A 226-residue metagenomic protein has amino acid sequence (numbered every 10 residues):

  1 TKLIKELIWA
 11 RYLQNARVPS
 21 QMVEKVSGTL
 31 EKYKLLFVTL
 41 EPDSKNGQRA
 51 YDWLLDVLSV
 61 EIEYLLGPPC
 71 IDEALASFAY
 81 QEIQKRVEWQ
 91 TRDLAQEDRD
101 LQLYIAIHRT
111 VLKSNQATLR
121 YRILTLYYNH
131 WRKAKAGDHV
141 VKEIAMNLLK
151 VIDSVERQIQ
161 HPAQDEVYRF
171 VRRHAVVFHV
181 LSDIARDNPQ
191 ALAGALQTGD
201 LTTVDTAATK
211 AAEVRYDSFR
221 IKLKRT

Functional and structural regions predicted by a protein language model:
T1-R186: Soluble N-terminal domains of membrane-associated systems
S77, A95-D98, A195-T198, K222-L223: Short glycine-rich, low-complexity/disordered patches
Q160-E166, A207-K210, K222-L223: Cytoplasmic juxtamembrane interface segments
D183-D187, A193-A208: Hydrophobic alpha-helical segments characteristic of transmembrane helices
L196, T202, T209-T226: Core alpha-helical transmembrane segments of integral membrane proteins
